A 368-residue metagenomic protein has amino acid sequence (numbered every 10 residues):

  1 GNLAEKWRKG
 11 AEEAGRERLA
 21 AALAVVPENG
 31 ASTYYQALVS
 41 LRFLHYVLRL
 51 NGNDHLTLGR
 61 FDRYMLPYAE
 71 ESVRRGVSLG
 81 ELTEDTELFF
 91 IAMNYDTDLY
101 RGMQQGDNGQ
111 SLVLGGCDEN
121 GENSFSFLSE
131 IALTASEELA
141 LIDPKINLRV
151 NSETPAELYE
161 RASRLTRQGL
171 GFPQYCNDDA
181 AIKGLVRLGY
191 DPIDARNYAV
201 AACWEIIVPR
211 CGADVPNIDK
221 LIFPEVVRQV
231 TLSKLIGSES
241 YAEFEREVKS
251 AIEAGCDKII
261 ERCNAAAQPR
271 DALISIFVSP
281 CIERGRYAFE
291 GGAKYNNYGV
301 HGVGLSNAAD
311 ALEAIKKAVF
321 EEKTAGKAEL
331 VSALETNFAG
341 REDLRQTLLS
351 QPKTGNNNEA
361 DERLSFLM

Functional and structural regions predicted by a protein language model:
G1, A14-N337, E342-M368: Conserved catalytic cores of very large enzyme subunits
A4-A11: Non-transmembrane amphipathic alpha-helical segments
